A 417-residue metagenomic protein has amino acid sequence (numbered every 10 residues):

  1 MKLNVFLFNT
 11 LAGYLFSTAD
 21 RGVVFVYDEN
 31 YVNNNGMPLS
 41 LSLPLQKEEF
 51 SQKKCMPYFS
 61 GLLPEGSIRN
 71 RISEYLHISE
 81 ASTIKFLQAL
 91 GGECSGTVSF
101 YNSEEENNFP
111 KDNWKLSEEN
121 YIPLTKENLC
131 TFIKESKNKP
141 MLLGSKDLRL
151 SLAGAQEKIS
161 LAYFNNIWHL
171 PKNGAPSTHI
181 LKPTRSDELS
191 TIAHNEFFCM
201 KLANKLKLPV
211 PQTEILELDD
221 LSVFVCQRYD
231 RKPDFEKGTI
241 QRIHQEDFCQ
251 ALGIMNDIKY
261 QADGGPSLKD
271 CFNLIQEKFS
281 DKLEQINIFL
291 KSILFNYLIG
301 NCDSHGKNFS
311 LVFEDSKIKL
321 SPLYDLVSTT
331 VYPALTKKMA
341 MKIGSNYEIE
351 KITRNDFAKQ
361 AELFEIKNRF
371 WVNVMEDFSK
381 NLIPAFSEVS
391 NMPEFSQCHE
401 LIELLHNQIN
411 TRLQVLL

Functional and structural regions predicted by a protein language model:
M1-G306, S310-L417: Phosphate/dinucleotide-binding and metal-coordinating scaffold of catalytic cores in nucleotide-dependent enzymes
